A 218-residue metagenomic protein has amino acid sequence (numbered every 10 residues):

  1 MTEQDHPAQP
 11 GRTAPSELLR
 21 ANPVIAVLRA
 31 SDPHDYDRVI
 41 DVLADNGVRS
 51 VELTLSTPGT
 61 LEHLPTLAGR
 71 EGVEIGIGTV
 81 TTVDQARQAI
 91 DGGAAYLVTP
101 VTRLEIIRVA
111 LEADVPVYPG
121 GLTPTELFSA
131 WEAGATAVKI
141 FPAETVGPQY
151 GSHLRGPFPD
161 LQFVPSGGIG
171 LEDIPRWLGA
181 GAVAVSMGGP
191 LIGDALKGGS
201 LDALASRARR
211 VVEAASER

Functional and structural regions predicted by a protein language model:
M1-A95, E112, D160, L171-E172 (+1 more regions): Conserved N-terminal beta1-alpha1 strand-loop-helix module at the mouth
R29-S31, T57, I77-V83, T99-R103 (+3 more regions): Glycine-rich beta-to-alpha transition loops that act as phosphate-gripper elements at the mouths of alpha/beta enzyme
V39, T82-G92, T125-A133, Y150 (+1 more regions): Catalytic cores of alpha/beta
G47, E71, G93, V101 (+5 more regions): Conserved functional loop/turn residues at catalytic and ligand-binding sites
D84-A130: Hydrophobic, well-structured mid-protein blocks that either form specific transmembrane helices
Y96-V109, I140-P148, A180-L204: Glycine-rich phosphate-binding active-site loops on the catalytic face of alpha/beta enzymes
Y118-P124, F128-K139, V146-G147, Q162 (+4 more regions): Catalytic alpha/beta core domains of metabolic enzymes, predominantly
G151-P157: A charged, well-structured terminal subsegment
